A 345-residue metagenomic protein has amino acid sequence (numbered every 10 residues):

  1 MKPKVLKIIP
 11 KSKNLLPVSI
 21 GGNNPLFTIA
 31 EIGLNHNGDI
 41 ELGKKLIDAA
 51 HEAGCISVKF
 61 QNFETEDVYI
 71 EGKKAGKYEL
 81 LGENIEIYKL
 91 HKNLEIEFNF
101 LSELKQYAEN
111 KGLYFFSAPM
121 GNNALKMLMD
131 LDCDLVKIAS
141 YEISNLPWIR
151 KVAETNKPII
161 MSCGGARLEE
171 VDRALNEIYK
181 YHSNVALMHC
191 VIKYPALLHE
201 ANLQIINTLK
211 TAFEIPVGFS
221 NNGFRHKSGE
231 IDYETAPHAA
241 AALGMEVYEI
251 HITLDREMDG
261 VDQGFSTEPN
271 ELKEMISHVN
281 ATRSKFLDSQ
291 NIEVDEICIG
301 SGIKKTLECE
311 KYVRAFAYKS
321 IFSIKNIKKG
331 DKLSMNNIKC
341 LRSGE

Functional and structural regions predicted by a protein language model:
M1-E345: Catalytic cores and adjacent flexible loops of soluble metabolic enzymes that perform enolate/carbanion chemistry on
